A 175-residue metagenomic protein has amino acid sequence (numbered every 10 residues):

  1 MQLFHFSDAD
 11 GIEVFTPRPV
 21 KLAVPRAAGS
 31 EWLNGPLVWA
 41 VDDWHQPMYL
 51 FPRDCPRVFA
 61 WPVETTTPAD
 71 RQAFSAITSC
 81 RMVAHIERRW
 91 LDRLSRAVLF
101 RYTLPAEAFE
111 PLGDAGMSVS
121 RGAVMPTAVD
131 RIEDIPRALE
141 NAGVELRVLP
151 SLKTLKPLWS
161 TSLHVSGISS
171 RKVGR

Functional and structural regions predicted by a protein language model:
M1-N34, P52: ADP-ribose/NAD+-binding catalytic cleft of ART/PARP-like enzymes
M1-Q2, N34-L37, W44, A97-F100: Short, surface-exposed beta-edge/turn micro-motifs
H5-G11, D42, T103-A108: Short, flexible beta-strand-to-coil junctions
A28-P56: Extended catalytic/binding region for NAD+/ADP-ribose chemistry, centered on the ART fold
F51-R175: Conserved NAD+-utilizing ADP-ribose enzyme module
